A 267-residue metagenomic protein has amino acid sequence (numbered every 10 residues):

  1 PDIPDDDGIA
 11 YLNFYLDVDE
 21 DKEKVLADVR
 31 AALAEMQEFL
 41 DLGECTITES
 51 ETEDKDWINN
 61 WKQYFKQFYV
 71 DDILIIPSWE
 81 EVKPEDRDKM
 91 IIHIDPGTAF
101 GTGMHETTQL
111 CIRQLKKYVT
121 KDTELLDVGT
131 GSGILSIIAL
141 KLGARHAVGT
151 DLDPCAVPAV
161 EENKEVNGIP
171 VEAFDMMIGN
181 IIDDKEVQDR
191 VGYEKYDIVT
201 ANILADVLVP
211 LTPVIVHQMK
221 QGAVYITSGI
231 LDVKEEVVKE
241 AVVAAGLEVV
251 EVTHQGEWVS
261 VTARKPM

Functional and structural regions predicted by a protein language model:
P1-E85: N-terminal auxiliary segments of SAM/dcSAM-dependent transferases
G8-L12, M90, V259-V261: Short beta-strand micro-motifs in enzyme catalytic cores
Y15-D19, D95-G97, R264-P266: Solvent-exposed residues in well-ordered beta-strands and their adjoining turns, especially edge/terminal strands
T46-T48, L74, H146, A173-D175 (+1 more regions): Conserved beta-strand segments of alpha/beta enzyme cores
D88-P96: A short, charged helix-loop
T98-I181: Conserved SAM/SAH cofactor-binding pocket of Class I
L152-K265: S-adenosylmethionine
